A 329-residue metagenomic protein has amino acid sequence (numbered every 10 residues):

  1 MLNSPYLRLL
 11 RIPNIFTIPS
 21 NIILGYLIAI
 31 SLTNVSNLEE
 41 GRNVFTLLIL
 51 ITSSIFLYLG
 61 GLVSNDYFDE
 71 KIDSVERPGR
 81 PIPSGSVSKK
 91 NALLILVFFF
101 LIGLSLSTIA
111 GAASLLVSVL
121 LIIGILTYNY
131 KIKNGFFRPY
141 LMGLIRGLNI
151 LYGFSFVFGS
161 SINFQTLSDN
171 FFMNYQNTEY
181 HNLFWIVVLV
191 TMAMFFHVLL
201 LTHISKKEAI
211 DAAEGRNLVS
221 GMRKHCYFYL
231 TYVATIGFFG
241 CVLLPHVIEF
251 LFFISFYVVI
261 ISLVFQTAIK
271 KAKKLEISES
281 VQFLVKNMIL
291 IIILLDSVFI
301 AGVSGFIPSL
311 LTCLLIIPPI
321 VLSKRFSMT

Functional and structural regions predicted by a protein language model:
M1-I23: N-terminal, positively charged, Ser/Thr/Ala/Gly-biased leader segments that form transit/presequence-like amphipathic
L2, L7-R8, G79-I162, I186 (+1 more regions): Intramembrane alpha-helical segments
L2-L7, S155-T329: C-terminal membrane-associated helical module and adjoining short loops/tails
R8-L9, D66, I82-A92, I109-S114 (+2 more regions): Short, amphipathic, aromatic/basic-enriched membrane-interface segments that mark the entry/exit of transmembrane
P13, T17, G41, F45-S53 (+11 more regions): Alpha-helical transmembrane segments of integral membrane proteins
P19-F68, F100-T108, A113-Y128, W185-L199 (+1 more regions): Membrane-embedded alpha-helical segments that form the functional core of polytopic membrane enzymes, especially those
S20-N34, F98-L106, L151-G153, V233-L243 (+1 more regions): Membrane-embedded alpha-helical segments in integral membrane proteins
S53-N91, L200-E214, F326-S327: Acidic (Asp/Glu-rich) catalytic motifs at the cytosolic membrane interface
